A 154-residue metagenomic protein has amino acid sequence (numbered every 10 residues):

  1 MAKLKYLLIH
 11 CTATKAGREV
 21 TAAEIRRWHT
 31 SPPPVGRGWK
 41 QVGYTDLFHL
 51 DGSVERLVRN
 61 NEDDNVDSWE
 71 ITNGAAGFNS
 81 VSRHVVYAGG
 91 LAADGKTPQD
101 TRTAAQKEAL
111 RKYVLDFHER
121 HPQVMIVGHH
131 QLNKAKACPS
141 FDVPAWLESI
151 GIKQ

Functional and structural regions predicted by a protein language model:
M1-D67: Short, conserved "active-site rim" segments that organize catalytic pockets and cofactor/ligand binding
M1-T12, L50-V54, V58-N60, A76-R83 (+1 more regions): Basic/polar, cationic surfaces and motifs that engage anionic cell-wall and phosphate/carboxylate ligands
T21-E24, W69-T72, D100, F141: Surface-exposed beta-strand edges and their flanking turn/coil or helix-capping segments
V35-R37, G43, T72-G74, L115 (+1 more regions): Generic structural signal for short, flexible, solvent-exposed coil/loop and linker residues
L47, W69-T72, Q123: Short, flexible coil/turn micro-motifs enriched in small/turn-prone residues
D63, S68-G77: Short amphipathic alpha-helices and their capping/turn segments at secondary-structure boundaries
